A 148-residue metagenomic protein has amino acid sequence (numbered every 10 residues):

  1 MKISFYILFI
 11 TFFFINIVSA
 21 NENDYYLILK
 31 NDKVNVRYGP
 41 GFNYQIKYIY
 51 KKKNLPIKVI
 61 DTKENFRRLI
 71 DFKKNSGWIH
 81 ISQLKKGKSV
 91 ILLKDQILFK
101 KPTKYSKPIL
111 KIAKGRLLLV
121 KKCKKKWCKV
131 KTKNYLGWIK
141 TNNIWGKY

Functional and structural regions predicted by a protein language model:
Y6-N16: Bacterial N-terminal signal peptides
V18-Y38, Y48-K53, I60-K101, Y105-K126 (+2 more regions): SH3-family beta-barrel domains
P40-F42: A structured, charge-rich N-terminal accessory region that forms the first stable segment of a protein and links
